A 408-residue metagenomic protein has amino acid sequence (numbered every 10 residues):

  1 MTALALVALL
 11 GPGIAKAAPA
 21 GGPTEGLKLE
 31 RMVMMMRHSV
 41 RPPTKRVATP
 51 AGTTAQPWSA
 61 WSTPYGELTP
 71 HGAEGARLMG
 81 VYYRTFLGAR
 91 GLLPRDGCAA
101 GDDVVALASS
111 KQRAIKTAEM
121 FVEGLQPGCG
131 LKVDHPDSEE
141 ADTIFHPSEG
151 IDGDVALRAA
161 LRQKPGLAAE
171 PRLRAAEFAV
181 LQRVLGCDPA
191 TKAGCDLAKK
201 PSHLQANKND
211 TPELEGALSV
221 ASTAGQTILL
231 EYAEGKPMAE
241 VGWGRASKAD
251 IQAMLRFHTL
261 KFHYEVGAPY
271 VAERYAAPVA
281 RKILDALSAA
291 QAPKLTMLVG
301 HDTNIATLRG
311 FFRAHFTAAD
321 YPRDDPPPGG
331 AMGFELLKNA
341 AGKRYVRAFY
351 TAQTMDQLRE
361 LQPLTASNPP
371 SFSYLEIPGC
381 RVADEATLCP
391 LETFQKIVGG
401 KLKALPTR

Functional and structural regions predicted by a protein language model:
T2-G11: Bacterial N-terminal signal peptides
G13-K16: Sec/Tat signal peptide C-region and signal peptidase I cleavage site
P19-V105, S109-T296, D302-R408: Signature for phosphate-centric chemistry
